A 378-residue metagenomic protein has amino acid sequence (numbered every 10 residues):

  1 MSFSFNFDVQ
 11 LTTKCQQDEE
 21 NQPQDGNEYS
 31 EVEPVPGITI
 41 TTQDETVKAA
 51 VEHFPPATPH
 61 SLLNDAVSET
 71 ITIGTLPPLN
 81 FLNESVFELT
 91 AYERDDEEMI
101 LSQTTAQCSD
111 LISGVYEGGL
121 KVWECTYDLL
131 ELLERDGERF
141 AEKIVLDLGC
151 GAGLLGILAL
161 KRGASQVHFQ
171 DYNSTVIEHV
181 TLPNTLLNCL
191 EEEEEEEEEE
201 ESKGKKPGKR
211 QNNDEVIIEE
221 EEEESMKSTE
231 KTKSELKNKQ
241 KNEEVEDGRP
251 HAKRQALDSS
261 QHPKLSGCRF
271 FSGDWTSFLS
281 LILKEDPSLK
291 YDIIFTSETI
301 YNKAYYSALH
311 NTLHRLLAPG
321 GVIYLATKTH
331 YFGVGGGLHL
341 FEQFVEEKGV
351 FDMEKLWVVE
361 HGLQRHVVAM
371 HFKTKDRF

Functional and structural regions predicted by a protein language model:
M1-F378: S-adenosylmethionine-dependent methyltransferases
